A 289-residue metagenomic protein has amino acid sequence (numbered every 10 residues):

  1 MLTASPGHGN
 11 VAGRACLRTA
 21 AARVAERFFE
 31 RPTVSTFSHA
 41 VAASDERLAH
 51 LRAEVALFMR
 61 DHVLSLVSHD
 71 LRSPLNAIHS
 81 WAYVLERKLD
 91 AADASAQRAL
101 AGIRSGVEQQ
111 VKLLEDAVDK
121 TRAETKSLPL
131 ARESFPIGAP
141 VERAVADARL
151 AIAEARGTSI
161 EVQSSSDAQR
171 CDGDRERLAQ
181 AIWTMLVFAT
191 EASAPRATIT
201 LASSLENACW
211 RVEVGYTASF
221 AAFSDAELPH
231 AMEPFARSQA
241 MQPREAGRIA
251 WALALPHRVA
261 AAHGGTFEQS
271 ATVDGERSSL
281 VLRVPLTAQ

Functional and structural regions predicted by a protein language model:
E86-A94: Short acidic helix/loop segment immediately C-terminal to the autophosphorylated histidine in two-component histidine
S105-Q110: Short alpha-helical segment of the dimerization/phosphotransfer core of two-component systems
A131-A146, A179: A conserved beta-strand-to-alpha-helix junction within the catalytic ATP-binding
A131-P136, S159-Q169, E176: Conserved catalytic submotifs in the C-terminal HATPase_c
A222-R237: Short conserved segment of the HATPase_c
G264-T272: Glycine-rich ATP-binding loops of the HATPase_c
